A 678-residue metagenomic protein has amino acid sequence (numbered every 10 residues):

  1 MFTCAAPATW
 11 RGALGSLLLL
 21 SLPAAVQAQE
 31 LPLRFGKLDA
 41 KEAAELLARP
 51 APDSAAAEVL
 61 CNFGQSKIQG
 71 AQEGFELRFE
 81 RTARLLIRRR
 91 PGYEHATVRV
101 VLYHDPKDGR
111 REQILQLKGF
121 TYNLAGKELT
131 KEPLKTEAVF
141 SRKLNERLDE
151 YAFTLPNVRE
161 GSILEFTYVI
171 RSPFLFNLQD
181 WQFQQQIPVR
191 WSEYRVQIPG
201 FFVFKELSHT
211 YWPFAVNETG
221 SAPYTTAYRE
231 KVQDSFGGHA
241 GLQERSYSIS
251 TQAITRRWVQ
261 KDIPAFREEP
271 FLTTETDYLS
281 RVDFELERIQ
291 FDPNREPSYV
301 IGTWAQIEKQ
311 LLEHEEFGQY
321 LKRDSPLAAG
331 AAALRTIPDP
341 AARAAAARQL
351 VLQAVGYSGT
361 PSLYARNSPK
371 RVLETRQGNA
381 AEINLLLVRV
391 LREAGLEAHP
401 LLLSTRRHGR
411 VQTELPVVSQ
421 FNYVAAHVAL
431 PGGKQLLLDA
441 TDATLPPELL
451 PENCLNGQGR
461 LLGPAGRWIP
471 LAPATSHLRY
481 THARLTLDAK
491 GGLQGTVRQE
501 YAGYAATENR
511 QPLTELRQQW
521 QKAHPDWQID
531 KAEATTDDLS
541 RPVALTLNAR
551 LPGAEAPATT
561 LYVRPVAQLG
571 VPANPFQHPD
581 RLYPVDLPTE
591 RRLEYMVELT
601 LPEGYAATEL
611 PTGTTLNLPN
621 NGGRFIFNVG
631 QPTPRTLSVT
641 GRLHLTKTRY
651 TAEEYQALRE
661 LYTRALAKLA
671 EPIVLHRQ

Functional and structural regions predicted by a protein language model:
M1-L14: Bacterial N-terminal signal peptides that target proteins for export
G12-P23: Bacterial N-terminal signal peptides
A28-Y299, Q306, P369, E382-R392 (+3 more regions): Beta-strand-rich, non-transmembrane domain signature
H95-R99, Q179, S208-T210, G318-L327 (+6 more regions): Short coil/turn segments at secondary-structure boundaries
S172, V351-V355, A665-L666: Sec/Tat-exported extracytoplasmic proteins
T303-T375: Secondary-structure boundary elements
Q518-Q678: A carboxyl-terminal module marker
